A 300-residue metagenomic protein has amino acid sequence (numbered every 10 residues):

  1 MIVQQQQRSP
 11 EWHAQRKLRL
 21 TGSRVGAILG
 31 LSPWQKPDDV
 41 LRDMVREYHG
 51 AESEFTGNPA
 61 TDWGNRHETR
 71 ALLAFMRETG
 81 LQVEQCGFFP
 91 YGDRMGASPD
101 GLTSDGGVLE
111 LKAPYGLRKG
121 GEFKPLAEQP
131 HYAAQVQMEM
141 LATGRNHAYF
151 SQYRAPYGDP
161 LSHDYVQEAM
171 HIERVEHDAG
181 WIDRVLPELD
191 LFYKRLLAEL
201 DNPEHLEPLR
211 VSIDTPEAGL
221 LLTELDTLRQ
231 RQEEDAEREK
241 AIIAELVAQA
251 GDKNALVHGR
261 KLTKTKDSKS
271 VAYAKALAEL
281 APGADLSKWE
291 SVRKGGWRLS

Functional and structural regions predicted by a protein language model:
M1-S300: Accessory terminal regions of nucleic-acid processing enzymes
